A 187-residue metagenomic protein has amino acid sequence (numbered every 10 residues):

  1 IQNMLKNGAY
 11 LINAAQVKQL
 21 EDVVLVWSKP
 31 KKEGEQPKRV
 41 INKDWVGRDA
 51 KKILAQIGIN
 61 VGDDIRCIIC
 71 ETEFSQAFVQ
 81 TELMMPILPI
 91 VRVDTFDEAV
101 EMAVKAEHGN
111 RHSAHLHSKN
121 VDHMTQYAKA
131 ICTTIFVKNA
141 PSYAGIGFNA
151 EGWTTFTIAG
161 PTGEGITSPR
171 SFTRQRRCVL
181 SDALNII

Functional and structural regions predicted by a protein language model:
Q2-G109: NAD(P)-dependent aldehyde/semialdehyde dehydrogenase
I59-I187: Conserved C-terminal structural/oligomerization subdomain of aldehyde/semialdehyde dehydrogenase
